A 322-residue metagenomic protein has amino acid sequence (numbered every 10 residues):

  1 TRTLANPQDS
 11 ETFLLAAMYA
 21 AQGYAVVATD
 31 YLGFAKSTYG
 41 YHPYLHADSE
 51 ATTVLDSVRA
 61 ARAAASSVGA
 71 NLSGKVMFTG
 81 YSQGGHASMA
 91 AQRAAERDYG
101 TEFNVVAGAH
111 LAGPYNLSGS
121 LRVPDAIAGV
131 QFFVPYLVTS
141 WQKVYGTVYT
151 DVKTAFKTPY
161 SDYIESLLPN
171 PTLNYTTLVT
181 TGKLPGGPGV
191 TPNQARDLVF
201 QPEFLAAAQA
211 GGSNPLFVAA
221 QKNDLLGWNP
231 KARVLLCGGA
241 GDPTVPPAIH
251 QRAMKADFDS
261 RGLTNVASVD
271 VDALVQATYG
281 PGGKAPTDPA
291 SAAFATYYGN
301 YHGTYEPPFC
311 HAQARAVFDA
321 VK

Functional and structural regions predicted by a protein language model:
T1-G23: Short, surface-exposed "cap/lid" segments of acyl-processing enzymes
A21-V27, S73-V76, E102-A107, N229-R233 (+1 more regions): Loop/turn elements at helix/coil->beta-strand transitions in domains of secreted/extracellular proteins
A25, D30-F34, L274: Short beta-to-alpha linker loops that shape the active-site pocket of alpha/beta-hydrolase fold enzymes
Y44-S67: Alpha/beta-hydrolase active-site loop
A60-F133: Primarily recognizes the serine-hydrolase "nucleophile elbow" in alpha/beta-hydrolase and SGNH/GDSL folds
G113-N229, A248: Accessory cap/linker subdomain of secreted extracellular hydrolases
G212, F217-A219, S260-K322: C-terminal catalytic histidine-bearing segment of alpha/beta-hydrolase fold enzymes
P230, L235-D242: Short beta-strand/loop motif that positions the catalytic acidic residue of the alpha/beta-hydrolase fold
